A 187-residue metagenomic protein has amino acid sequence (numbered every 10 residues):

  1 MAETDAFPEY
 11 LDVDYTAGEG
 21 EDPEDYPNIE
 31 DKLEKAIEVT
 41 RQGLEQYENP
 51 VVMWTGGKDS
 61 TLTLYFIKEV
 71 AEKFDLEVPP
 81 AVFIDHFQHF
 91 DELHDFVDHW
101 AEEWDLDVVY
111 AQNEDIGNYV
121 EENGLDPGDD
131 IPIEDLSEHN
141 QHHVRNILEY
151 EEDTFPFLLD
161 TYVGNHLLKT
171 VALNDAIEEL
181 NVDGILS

Functional and structural regions predicted by a protein language model:
A2-S187: ATP-dependent adenylation/nucleotidyltransferase module used to activate substrates
